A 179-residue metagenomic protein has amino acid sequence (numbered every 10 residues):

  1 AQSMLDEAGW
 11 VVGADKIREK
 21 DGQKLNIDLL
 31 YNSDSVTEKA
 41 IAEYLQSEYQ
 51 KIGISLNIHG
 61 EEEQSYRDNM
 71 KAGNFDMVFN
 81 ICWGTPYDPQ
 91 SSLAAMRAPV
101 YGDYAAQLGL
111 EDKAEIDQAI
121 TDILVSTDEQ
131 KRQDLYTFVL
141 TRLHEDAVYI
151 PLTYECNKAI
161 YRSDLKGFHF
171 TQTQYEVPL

Functional and structural regions predicted by a protein language model:
A1, T37-Q46, R67-L179: Detector for C-terminal structural segments
A1-S47, F138: Append "and occasionally in soluble cytosolic enzymes with long acidic Gly/Pro-rich linkers
I27-L30, N57-G60, M77-I81, I150-P151: Structural recognition of the beta-strand scaffold that forms the well-ordered cores of secreted hydrolase catalytic
L30-D34, E61, S126: Short strand-loop junctions, especially beta-strand C-caps/beta-turns that link beta-sheets to coils or alpha-helices
L45-L56: Short alpha-helix C-terminal cap/hinge motif
I58-D68: Short helix-initiation/N-cap motifs at beta->coil->alpha
